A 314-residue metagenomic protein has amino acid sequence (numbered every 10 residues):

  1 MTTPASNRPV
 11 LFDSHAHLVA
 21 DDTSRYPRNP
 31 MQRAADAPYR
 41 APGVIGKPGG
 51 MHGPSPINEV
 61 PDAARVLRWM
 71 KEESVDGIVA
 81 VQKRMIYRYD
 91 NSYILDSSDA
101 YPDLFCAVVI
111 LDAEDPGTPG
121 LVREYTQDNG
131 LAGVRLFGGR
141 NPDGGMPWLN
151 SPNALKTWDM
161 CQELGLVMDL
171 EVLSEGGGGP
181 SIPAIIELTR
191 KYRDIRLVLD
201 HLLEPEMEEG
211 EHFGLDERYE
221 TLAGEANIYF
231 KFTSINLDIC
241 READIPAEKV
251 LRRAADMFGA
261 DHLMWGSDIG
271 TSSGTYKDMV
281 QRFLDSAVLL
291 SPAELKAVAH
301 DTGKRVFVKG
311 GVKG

Functional and structural regions predicted by a protein language model:
T2-S14, S24-P27, Q32-H52, I57-R68 (+6 more regions): Mid-to-C-terminal alpha-helical segments outside catalytic/metal-binding sites
H15, I94, V134, C161 (+5 more regions): Conserved, mostly hydrophobic/aromatic
H15-D21, E171, H201: Histidine-centered divalent metal-coordination motifs
V19-T23, Y87-D90, P142-G144, E206-E208 (+2 more regions): Short catalytic/ligand-binding loop motif for oxyanion handling, primarily in non-cytosolic enzymes, centered on
E59-W69, D115-T126, G214-L215: Short, acidic/polar
G77, M85-P183, E187, Y229-N236 (+1 more regions): Active-site gating/metal-coordination segments in enzymes
Y93-L104, T189-I195, V250-D256, Q281-V288: Short, electropositive alpha-helical surface patch
A132-G133, P147-W265: Catalytic pocket-lining loop regions of alpha/beta-barrel enzymes, especially the amidohydrolase/enolase/GH5 lineages
